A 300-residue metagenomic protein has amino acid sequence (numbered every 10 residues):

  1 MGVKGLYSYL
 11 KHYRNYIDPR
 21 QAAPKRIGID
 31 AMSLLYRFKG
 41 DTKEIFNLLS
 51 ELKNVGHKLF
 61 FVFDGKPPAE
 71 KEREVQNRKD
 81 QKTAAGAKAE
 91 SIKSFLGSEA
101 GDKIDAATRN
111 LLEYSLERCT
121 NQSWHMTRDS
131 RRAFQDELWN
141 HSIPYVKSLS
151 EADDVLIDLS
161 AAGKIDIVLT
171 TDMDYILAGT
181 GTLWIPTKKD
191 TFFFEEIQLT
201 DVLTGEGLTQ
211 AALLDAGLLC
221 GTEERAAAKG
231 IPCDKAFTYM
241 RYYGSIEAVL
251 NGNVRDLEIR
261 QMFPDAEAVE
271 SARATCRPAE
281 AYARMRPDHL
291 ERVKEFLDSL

Functional and structural regions predicted by a protein language model:
G2-H12, A22-L149, V155-L159: Noncatalytic, basic helical substrate-engagement surface that gates or grips nucleic-acid strands
H12-I29, L48-E51, V55-K58, F193-L300: Non-catalytic nucleic-acid-binding/docking modules located in mid-to-C-terminal regions of nucleic-acid enzymes
L34, P68, I176-A178, A236: General alpha-helical segment detector with a strong preference for membrane-spanning helices and helix-boundary regions
E72-V75, G181-T182, D256-I259: Short aromatic-enriched loop/helix-cap "lid" or pocket-rim segments at secondary-structure transitions that line
L149-D154, M173, C233: Conserved glycosyltransferase catalytic-site signature
V155, I176-A178, I231, N253-V254: Short amphipathic alpha-helical segments embedded in low-complexity Lys/Glu-rich regions
L156-T187: Acidic, metal-binding active-site segment of PIN/NYN-like and related structure-specific nucleases
L183-I197: P-loop/Walker A phosphate-binding loop and immediately adjacent motor/lid segment at beta-alpha junctions
